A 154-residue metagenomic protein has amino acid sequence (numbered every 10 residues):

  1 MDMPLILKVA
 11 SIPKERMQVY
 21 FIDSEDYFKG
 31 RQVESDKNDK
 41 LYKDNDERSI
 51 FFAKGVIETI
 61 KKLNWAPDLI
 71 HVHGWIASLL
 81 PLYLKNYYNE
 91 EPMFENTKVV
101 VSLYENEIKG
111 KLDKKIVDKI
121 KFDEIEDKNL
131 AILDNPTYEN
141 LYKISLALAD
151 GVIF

Functional and structural regions predicted by a protein language model:
M1-F154: Catalytic cores of nucleotide-sugar-dependent glycosyltransferases that transfer UDP/GDP/TDP-activated
